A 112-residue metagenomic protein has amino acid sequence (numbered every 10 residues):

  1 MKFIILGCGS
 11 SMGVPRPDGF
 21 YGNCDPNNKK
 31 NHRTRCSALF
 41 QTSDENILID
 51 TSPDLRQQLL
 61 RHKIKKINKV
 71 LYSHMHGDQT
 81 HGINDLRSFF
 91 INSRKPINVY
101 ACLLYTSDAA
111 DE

Functional and structural regions predicted by a protein language model:
M1-H62: Conserved beta-strand hairpin/beta-sheet module of binuclear metal-dependent hydrolase folds, prominently
G9, L103-Y105: Residue-level signal for short, function-critical loop segments
R33-R35, G82-N84, T106: Short, surface-exposed, charge-dense and proline/glycine-enriched linear segments
N46-I47, T51-A101: Active-site metal-binding motif and surrounding structural segment of the metallo-beta-lactamase
Y105-E112: Conserved small/polar residues in nucleotide/adenosyl-binding loops
